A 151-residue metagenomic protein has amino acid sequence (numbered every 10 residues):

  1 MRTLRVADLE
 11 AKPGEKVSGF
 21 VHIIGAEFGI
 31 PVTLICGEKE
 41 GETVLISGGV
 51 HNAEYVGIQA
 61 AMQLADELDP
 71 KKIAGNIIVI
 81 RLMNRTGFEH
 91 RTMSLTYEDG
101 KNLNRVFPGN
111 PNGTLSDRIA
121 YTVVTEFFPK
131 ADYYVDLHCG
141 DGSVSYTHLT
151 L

Functional and structural regions predicted by a protein language model:
M1-L151: Structured catalytic-domain cores with a bias toward divalent-metal coordination
